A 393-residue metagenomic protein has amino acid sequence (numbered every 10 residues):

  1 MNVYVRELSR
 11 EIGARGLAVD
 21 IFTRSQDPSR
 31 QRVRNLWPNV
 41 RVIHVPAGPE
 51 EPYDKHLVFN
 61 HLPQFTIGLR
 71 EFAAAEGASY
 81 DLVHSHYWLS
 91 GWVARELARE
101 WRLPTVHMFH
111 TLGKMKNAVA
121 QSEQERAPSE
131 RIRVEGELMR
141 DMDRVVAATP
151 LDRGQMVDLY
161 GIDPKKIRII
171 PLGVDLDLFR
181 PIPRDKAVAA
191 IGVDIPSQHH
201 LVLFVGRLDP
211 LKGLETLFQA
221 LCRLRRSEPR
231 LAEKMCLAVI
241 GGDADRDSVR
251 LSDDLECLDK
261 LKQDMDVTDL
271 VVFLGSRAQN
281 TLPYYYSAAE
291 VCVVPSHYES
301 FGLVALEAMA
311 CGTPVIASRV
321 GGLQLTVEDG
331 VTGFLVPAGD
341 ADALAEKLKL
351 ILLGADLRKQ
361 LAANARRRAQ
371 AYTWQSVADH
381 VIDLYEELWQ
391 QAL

Functional and structural regions predicted by a protein language model:
M1-H44, L393: N-terminal subdomain of nucleotide-sugar transferases
L151, G173: Carbohydrate-associated surface elements
R180-I195: A short helix/loop element that forms part of the nucleotide-sugar donor recognition site in Leloir-type
G241, R250-R277: Nucleotide-activated donor-binding/catalytic signature segment of Leloir-type glycosyltransferases, i.e., the conserved
S276, Y284-A289: Short alpha-helical donor nucleotide-sugar binding micro-motif in glycosyltransferases
H297: Aromatic "clamp/platform" in nucleotide-sugar-dependent glycosyltransferases that forms part of the donor/acceptor
P314-A317, V327: Short hydrophobic beta-strand element within catalytic cores of glycosyltransferases and related nucleotide-activated
D329-G330, F334-A341, L350-A355: Conserved acidic donor-binding segment of nucleotide-sugar-dependent glycosyltransferases
